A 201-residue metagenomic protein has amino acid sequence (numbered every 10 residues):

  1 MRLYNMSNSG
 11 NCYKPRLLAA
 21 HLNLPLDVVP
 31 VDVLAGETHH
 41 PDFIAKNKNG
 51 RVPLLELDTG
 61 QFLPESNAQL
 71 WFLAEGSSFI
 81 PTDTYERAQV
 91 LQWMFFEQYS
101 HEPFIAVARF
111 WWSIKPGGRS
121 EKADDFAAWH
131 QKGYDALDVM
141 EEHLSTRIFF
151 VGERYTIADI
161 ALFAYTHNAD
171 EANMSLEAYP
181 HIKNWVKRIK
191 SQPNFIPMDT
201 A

Functional and structural regions predicted by a protein language model:
M1-D125: GST-like domain detector, emphasizing the conserved glutathione-binding G-site in the N-terminal thioredoxin-like
Y85, E97-P193: GST-like fold's C-terminal all-alpha helical module
A201: Conserved histidine-centered catalytic loops in small-molecule metabolism enzymes
